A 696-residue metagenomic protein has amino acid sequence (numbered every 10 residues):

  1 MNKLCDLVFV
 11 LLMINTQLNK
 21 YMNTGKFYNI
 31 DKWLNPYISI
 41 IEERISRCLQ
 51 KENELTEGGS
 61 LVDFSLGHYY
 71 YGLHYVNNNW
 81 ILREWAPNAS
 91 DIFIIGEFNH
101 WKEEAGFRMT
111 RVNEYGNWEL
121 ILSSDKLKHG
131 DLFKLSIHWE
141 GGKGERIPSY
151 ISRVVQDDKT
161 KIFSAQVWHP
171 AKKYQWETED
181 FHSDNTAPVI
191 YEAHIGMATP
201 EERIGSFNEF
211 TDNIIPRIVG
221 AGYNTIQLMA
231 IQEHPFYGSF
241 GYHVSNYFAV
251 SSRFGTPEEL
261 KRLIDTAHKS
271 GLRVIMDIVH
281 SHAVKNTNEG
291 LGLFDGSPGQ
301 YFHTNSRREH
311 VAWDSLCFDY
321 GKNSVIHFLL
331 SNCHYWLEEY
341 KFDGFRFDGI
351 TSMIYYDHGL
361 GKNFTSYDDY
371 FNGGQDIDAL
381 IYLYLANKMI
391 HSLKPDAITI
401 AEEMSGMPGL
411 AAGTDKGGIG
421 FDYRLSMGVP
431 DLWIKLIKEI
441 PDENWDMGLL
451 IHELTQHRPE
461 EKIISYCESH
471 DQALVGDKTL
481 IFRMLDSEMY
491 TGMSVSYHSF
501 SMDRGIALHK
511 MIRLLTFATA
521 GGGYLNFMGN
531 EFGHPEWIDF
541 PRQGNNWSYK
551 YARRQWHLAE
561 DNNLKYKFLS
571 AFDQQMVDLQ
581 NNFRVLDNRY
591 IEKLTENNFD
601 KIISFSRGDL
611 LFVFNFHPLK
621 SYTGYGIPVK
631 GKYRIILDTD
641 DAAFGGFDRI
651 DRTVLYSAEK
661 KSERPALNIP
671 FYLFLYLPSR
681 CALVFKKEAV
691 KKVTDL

Functional and structural regions predicted by a protein language model:
L18-I81, K102-E104, R108-E192, M197 (+3 more regions): The feature marks proteins involved in alpha-glucan
E84, A193, I218, L228 (+8 more regions): Conserved, mostly hydrophobic/aromatic
W85-D91, K630: Short proline/glycine-enriched turn/loop motifs at strand-loop junctions of beta-rich domains
H129-G130, V654-D695: C-terminal beta-strand-rich structural cap/linker in extracellular carbohydrate-active enzymes
V155-Q156, K173-I190, H194-Q375, L675 (+1 more regions): Substrate-binding/active-site clefts of carbohydrate-active enzymes
K341-D343, G361-Y549, N581-Y625, V629-K632 (+2 more regions): Conserved alpha/beta catalytic core and glycan-binding cleft of carbohydrate-active enzymes
L564-N582: Catalytic cores of secreted or luminal carbohydrate-active enzymes
